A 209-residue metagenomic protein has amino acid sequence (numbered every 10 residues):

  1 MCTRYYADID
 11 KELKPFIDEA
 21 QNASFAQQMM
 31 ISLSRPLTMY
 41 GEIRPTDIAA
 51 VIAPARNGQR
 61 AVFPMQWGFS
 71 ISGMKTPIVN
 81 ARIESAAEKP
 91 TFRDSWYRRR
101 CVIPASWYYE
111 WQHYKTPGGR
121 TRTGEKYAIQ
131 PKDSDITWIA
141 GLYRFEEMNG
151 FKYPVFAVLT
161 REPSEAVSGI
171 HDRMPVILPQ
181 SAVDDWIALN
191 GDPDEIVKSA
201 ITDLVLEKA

Functional and structural regions predicted by a protein language model:
M1-A209: Short linear sequence motif anchored by a di-proline
